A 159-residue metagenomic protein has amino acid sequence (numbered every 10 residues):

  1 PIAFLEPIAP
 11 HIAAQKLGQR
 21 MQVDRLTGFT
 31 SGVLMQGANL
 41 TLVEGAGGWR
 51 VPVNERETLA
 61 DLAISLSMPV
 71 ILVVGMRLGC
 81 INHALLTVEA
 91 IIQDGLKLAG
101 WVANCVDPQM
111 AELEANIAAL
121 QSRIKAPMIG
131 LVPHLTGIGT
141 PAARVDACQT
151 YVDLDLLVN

Functional and structural regions predicted by a protein language model:
P1-E57, D61-I64, M76-E89, P108 (+2 more regions): ATP-dependent carboxylate-amine ligase catalytic core
Q36-A38, S67-M68, I124-A126: Short glycine/proline-enriched coil/turn segments at helix->beta-strand junctions
L40-E44, I71, V102: Structural motif
L66-P69, K97-L98: Short glycine-/polar-rich loops that comprise or flank the Walker A/P-loop and associated switch/sensor motifs
V70-V73, G130: Short hydrophobic alpha-helical runs that function as membrane-insertion/retention elements
V88-N159: C-terminal lobe/tail of nucleotide-utilizing enzymes
